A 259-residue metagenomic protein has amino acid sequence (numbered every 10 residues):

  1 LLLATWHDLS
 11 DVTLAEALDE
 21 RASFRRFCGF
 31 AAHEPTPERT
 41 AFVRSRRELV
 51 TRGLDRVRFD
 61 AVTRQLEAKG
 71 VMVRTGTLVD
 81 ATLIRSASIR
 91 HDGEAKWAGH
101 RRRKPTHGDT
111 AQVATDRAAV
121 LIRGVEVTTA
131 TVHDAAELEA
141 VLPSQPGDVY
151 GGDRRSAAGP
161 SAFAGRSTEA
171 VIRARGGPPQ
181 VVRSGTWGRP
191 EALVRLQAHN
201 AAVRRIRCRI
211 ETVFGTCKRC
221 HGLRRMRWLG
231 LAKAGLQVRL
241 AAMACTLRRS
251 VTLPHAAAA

Functional and structural regions predicted by a protein language model:
L1-L9: Alpha-helical support elements that line or immediately flank enzyme active sites and cofactor-binding pockets
W6-H7, A15-D19, C28-R175, S184 (+2 more regions): Polybasic low-complexity intrinsically disordered regions
V12: Residues within the helices of the helix-turn-helix
E126-V127, E169, W228-A232, P254-A259: Composition- and surface-driven signal marking solvent-exposed, interaction-prone regions in large proteins
G147, D153-S156, S161-R239: Helix-centered, glycine/charged polyanion-binding patches within enzymatic domains that contact phosphate-containing
Q197, C220, R248-A259: A short, flexible helix-boundary coil/loop motif
